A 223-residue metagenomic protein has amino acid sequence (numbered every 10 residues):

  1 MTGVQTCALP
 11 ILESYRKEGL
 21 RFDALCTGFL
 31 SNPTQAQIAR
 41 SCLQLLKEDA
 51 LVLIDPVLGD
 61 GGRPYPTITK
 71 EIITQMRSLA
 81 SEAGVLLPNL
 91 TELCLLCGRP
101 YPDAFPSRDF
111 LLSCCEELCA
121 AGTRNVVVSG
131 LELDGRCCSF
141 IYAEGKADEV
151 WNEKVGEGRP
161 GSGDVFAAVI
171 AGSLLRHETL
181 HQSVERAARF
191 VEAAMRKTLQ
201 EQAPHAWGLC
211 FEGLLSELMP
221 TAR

Functional and structural regions predicted by a protein language model:
T2-L9: Short, small-residue-biased leader/transition segments that mark boundaries at the very start of proteins
P10-L20, E116-A120: A short, N-terminal amphipathic alpha-helix
K17-S78: Glycine/small-residue-rich loop that forms an oxyanion/phosphate-binding "nest" at active or ligand-binding sites
S31, L58-D60, E92, G130-D134 (+2 more regions): Glycine-rich beta-alpha junction loops
T67-A147, H181: Conserved phosphate/ATP/ADP-binding segment of small-molecule kinases
L95, E157-L180, V184: Short, small-residue alpha-helix embedded
A147-P160: Short pre-catalytic strand/loop immediately N-terminal to key active-site residues, enriched for Gly-Thr
H181-R223: Charged C-terminal helix
